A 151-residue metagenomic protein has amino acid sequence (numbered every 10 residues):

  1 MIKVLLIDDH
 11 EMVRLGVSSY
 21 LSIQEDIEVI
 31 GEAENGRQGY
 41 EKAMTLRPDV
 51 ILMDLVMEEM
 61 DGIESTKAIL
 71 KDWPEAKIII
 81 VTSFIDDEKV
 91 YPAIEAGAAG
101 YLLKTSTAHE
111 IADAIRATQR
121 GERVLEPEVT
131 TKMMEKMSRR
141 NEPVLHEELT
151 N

Functional and structural regions predicted by a protein language model:
D8, D54, T82: Active-site residues of response regulator receiver
V13, M53, E58: The feature encodes the CheY-like receiver
N35-Q38, E59-E64: Acidic catalytic/metal-coordinating carboxylates
E41, I63-E75: Short amphipathic alpha-helix used as the core "switch/output" element in two-component signaling
L46-L52: Active-site beta3 strand of CheY-like receiver
E88, S106-Q119, R123, P127-M133: C-terminal output helix
T131-N151: Regulatory hinge/linker segments at domain boundaries that couple sensory/effector modules to output domains
